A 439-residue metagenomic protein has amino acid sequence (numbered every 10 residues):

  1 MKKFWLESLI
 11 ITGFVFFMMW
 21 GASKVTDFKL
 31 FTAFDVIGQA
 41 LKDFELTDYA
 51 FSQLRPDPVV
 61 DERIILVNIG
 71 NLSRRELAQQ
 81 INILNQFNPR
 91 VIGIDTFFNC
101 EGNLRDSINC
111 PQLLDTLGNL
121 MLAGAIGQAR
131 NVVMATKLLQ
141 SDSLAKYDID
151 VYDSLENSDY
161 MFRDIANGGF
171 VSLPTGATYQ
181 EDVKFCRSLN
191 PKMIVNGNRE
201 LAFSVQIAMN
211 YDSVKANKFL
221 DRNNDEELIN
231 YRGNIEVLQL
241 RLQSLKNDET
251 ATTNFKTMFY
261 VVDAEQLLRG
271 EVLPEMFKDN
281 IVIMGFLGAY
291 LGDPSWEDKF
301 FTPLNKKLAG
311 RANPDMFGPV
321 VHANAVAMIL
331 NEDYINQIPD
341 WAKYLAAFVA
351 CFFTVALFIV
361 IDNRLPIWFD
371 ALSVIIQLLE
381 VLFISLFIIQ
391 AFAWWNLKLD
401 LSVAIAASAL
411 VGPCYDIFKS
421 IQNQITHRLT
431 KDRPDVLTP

Functional and structural regions predicted by a protein language model:
K2-L228, F277-W368, E380: Non-transmembrane functional regions of envelope-associated proteins
V59, E227-I229, G233-E236, L240 (+1 more regions): Generic low-polarity alpha-helical segments
N196-L201, F255-V262, P319, F348 (+1 more regions): Short, exposed beta-strand "edge-strand" segments with a Pro/Gly-rich flavor and a Y/T-containing core
I207, N234-R241, L268-R269, L273: Flexible, solvent-exposed extracytoplasmic
R232-V261: Active-site Gly/Thr loop motif
N254-E275: A Trp-anchored, charged/polar loop motif used as the substrate-binding/catalytic surface of acyl/ester-handling
K343, L365-P439: Alpha-helical transmembrane segments forming the membrane-embedded cores of inner-membrane proteins across
